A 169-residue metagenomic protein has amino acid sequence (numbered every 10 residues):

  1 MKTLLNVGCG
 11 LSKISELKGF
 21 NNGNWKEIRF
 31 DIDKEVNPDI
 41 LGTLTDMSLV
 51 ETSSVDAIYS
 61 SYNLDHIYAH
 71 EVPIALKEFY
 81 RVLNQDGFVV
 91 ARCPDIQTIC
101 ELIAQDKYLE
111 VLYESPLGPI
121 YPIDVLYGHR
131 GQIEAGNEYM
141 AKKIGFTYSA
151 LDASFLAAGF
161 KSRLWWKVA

Functional and structural regions predicted by a protein language model:
M1-K2, S53: Nucleotide donor/acceptor-binding cores
T3-M47: Class I SAM-dependent methyltransferase SAM/SAH-binding core
G10-I14, D33-E35, D65, D95-T98 (+1 more regions): Short, solvent-exposed loop/turn segments at secondary-structure junctions
I28, I40, Y59, V89-V90: Conserved Rossmann-like nucleotide-binding pocket used by diverse enzymes that bind dinucleotide cofactors
G42-I58: A short acidic, Gly/Pro-enriched loop at the edge of an enzyme's catalytic core that lines a small-molecule cofactor
A57-N63, V72: A short beta-strand submotif of the Rossmann-like class I SAM-dependent methyltransferase core that lines
E71-E78, V82-N84, F88-A169: S-adenosyl-L-methionine-dependent methyltransferase catalytic module, highlighting the catalytic core
